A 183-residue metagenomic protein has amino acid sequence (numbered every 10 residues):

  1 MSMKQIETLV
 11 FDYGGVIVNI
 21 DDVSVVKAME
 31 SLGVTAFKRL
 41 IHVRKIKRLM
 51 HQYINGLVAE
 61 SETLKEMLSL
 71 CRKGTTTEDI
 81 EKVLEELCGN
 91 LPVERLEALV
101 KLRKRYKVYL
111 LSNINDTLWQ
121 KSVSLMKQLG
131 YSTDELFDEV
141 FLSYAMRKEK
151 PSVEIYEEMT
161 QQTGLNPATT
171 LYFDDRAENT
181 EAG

Functional and structural regions predicted by a protein language model:
S2-Q5, K104-R105, Q162-T169: Glycine-rich phosphate-binding loop signature in dinucleotide/nucleotide-binding domains
K4-V93, K104, L118-K121: N-terminal helical cap/lid subdomain that shapes the substrate entry/recognition surface in HAD-like hydrolases
D12-G15, G56, L102, L110 (+2 more regions): Generic structural signal for small/hydrophobic residues in well-ordered secondary structure, especially within
V100-K104, T160, T180: Surface-exposed amphipathic alpha-helices with a cationic face
K107-Y109, E139, L171: A structural signal for isolated positions on well-ordered beta-strands in alpha/beta enzyme cores
S112, D174: Short beta-strand/turn micro-motifs composed of small residues that flank or help shape donor/cofactor-binding pockets
D116-T169: Substrate-recognition "cap/lid" segment bordering the active-site pocket of phosphatases
I155, D175-G183: Acidic, divalent-metal-coordinating active-site segment for phosphoryl/phosphodiester hydrolysis, typified by short
